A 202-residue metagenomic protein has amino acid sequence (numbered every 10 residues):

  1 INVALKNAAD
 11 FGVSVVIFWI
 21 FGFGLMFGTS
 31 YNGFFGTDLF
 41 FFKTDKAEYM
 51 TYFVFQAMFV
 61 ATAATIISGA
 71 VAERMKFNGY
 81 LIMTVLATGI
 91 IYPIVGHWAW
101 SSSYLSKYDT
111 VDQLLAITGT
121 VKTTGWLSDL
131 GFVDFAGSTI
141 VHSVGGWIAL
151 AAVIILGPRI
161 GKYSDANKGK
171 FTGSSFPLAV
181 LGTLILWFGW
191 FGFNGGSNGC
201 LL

Functional and structural regions predicted by a protein language model:
I1-L202: Hydrophobic alpha-helical transmembrane bundles of multi-pass membrane proteins
